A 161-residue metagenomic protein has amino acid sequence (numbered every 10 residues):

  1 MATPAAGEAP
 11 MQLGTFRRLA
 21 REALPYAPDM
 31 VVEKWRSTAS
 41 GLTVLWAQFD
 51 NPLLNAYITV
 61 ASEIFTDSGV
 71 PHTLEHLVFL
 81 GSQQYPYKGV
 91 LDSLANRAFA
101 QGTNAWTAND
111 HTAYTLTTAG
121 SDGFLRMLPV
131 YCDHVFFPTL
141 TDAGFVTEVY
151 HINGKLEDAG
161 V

Functional and structural regions predicted by a protein language model:
M1-L91, T115-A119, P129: His/Glu-rich zincin catalytic helix
G81-Q83, V90-V161: Acidic/histidine-enriched segments that form metal/cofactor-coordinating and catalytic pocket/exosite environments
